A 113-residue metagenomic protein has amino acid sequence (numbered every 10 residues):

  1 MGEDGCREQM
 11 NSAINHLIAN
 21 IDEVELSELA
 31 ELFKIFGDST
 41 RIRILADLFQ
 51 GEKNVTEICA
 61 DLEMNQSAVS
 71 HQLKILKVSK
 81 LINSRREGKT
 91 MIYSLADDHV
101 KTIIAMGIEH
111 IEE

Functional and structural regions predicted by a protein language model:
M1-F36: N-terminal leader segment of winged-helix/HTH proteins
E23-S67, M91-D98: N-terminal helix-turn-helix DNA-binding core of bacterial DNA-binding proteins
G37, V69-Q72, G107: Generic structural signal for conserved hydrophobic packing positions in ordered secondary structure
A60, H71, K77-V78: Alpha-helical residues within the helix-turn-helix
K77-E87: Beta-hairpin "wing" of winged helix-turn-helix
E87-G107: Basic, amphipathic "hinge/linker" alpha-helix immediately C-terminal to the N-terminal HTH DNA-binding motif
I108-E113: Short hydrophobic/aromatic patches at helix-to-coil boundaries
